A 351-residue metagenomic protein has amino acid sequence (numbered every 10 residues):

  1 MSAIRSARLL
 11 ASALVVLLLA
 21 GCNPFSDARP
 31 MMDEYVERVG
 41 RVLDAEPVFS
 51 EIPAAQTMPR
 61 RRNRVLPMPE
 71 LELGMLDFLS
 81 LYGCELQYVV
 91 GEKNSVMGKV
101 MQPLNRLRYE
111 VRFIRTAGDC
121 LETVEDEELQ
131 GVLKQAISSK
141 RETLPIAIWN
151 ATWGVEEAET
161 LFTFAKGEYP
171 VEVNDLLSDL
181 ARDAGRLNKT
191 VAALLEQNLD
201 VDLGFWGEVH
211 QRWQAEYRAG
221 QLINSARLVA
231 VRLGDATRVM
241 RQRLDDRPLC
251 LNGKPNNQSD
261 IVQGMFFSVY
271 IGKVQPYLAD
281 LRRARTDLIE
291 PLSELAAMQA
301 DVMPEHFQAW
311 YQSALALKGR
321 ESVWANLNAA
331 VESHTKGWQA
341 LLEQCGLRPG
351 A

Functional and structural regions predicted by a protein language model:
S2-A11: Bacterial N-terminal signal peptides that target proteins for export
R5, D33, E37, R41 (+8 more regions): Polar/charged alpha-helical tracts
L18-G21: C-terminal motif of bacterial Sec signal peptides marking the signal peptidase cleavage site
N23, N63, N94, N105 (+9 more regions): Detector for Asparagine
F25-D179: N-terminal Sec/ER secretory leader and immediately downstream segment of secreted/extracellular precursors
F25-E51, Y217-A351: A cross-kingdom marker for long, charged
A136-D245: Extended, low-hydrophobicity segments enriched in charged/polar residues
